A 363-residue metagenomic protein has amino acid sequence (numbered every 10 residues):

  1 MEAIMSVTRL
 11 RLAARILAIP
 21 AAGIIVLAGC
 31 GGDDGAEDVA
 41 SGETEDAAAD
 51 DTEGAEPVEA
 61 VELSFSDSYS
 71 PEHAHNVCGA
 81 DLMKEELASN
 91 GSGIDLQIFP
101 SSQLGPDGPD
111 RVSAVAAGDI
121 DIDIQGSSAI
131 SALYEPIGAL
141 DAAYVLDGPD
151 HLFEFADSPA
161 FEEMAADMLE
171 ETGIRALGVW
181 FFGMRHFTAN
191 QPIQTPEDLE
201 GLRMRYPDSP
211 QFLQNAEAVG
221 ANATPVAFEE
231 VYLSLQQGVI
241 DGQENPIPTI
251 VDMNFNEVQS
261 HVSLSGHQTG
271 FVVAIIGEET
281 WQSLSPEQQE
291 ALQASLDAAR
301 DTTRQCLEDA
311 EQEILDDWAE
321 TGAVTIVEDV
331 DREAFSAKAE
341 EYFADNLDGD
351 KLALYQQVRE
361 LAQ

Functional and structural regions predicted by a protein language model:
M1-I4: Short, Lys/Arg-enriched N-terminal segments with co-localized hydrophobic residues within the first ~10-30 amino acids
S6-L17: Bacterial N-terminal signal peptides that target proteins for export
V7, M164-L169: Short, solvent-exposed secondary-structure boundary motifs
L12, G31-T44, A48-P149, L169-E171 (+1 more regions): N-terminal secretory/targeting leader peptides
L17-I19, F161: Generic detector of short alpha-helix boundary/capping microenvironments and adjacent low-complexity segments
A21-G23: Hydrophobic helical h-region of N-terminal Sec-dependent signal peptides in bacterial secretory/periplasmic proteins
V26-G29: C-terminal motif of bacterial Sec signal peptides marking the signal peptidase cleavage site
D147-A166: A gly/proline- and charged-residue-enriched helix-loop-helix capping module
